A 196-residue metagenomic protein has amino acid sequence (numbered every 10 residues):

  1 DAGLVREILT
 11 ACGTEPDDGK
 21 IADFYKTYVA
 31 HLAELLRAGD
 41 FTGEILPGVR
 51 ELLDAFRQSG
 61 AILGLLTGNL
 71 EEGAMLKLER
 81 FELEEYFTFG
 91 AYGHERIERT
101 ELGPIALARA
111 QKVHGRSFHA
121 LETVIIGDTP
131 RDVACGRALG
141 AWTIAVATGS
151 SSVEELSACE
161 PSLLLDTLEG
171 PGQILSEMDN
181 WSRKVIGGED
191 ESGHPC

Functional and structural regions predicted by a protein language model:
D1-E51, R57-S59: N-terminal helical cap/lid subdomain that shapes the substrate entry/recognition surface in HAD-like hydrolases
P16-G19, D54, M75-C196: Asp-based, Mg2+/Mn2+-dependent phosphohydrolase catalytic module
D40, E44, L65, E98: Short, surface-exposed alpha-helical recognition segments that flank or form part of ligand/macromolecule-binding
S59-I62, A141: A generic structural motif
T67-N69: Conserved phosphate-coupling serine/threonine residues in phosphotransfer and NTP-handling enzymes
